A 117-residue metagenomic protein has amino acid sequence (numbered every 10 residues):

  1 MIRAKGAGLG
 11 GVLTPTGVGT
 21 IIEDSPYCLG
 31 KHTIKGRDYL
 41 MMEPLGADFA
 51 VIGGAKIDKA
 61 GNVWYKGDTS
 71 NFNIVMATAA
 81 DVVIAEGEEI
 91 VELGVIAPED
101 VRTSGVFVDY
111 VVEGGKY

Functional and structural regions predicted by a protein language model:
M1-Y117: Conserved alpha/beta enzyme-core scaffold
